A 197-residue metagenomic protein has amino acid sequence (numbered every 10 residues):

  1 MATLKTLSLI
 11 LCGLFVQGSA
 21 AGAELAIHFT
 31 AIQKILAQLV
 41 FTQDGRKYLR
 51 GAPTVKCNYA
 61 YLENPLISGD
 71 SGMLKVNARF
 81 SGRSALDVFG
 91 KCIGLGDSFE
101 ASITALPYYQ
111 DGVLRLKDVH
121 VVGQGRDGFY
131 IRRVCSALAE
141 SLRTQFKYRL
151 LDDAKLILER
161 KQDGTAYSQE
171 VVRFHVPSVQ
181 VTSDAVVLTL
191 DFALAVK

Functional and structural regions predicted by a protein language model:
M1-T6: Positively charged n-region of N-terminal signal peptides that target proteins for export
L7-V16: Bacterial N-terminal signal peptides
A21-K197: Extracellular/lumenal and peripheral-membrane lipid-interaction modules
